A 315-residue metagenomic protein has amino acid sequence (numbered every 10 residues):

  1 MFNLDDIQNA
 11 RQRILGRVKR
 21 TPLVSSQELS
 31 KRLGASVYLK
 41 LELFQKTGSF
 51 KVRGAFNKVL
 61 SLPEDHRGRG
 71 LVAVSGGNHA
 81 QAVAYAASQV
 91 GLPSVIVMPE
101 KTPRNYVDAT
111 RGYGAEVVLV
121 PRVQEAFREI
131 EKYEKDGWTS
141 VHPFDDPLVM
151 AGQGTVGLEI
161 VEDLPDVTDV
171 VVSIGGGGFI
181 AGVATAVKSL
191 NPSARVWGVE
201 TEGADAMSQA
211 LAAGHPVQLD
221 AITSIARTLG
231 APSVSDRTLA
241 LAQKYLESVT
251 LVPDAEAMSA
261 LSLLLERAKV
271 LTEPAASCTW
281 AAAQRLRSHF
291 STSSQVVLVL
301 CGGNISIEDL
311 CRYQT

Functional and structural regions predicted by a protein language model:
M1-T315: PLP-dependent amino-acid enzyme catalytic core
